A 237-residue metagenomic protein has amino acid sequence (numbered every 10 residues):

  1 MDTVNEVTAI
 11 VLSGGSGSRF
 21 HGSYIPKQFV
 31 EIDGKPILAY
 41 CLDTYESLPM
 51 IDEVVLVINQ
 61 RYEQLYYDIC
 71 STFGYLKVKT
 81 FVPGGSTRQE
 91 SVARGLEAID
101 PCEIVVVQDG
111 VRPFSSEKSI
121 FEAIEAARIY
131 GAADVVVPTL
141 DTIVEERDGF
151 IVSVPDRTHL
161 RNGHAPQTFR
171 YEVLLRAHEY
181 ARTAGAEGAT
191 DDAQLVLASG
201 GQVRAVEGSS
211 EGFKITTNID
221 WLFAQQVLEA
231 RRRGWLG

Functional and structural regions predicted by a protein language model:
M1-I10, D191-A193, L197, S210-E211 (+1 more regions): SAM-dependent methyltransferases
D2-Q64: N-terminal glycine-rich phosphate-binding loop and ensuing alpha1 helix
I10-G14, V57, V107-Q108, V135-P138 (+1 more regions): Short beta-strand segments
V11, L38, G95, Q108-D109 (+3 more regions): Residue-level signal for inorganic ion chemistry
L42-E46, C70, I99: Hydrophobic C-terminal alpha-helix "anchor/cap" residues
S71-E103: Short phosphate-binding loop-to-helix
C102-V111: Short beta-strand-to-loop acidic/aromatic patch adjacent to the donor-nucleotide binding site
F114-V206, G237: Conserved core of the sugar-phosphate nucleotidyltransferase
